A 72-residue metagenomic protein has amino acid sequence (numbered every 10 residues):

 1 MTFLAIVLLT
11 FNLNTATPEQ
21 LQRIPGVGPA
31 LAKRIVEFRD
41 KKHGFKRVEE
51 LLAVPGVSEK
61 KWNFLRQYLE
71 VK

Functional and structural regions predicted by a protein language model:
M1-T2: N-terminal hydrophobic targeting signals that begin at the initiator methionine
A5-P25, K41, V48-A53, W62-K72: Extended, structured, electrostatic nucleic-acid-contact surfaces
I35: Conserved hydrophobic/aromatic packing and binding residues within compact polymer-binding modules
F38: Recognition helix of helix-turn-helix/homeodomain-like DNA-binding domains that insert into the DNA major groove
